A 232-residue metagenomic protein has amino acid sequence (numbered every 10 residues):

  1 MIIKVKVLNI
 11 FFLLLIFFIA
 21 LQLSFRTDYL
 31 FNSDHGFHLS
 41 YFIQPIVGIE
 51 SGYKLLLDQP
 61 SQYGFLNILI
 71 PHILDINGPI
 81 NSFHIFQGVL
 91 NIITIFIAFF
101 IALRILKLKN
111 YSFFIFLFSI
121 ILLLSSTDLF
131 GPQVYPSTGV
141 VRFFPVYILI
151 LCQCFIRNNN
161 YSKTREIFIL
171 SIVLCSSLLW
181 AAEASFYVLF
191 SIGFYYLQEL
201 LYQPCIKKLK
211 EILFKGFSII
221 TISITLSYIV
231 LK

Functional and structural regions predicted by a protein language model:
M1-S24, F113, K215: Start-transfer (signal-anchor) and selected internal transmembrane alpha helices of multi-pass inner/ER membrane
A20-D58, L149, A182: Extracytoplasmic loop-helix module adjacent to an early transmembrane segment
Y41-V47, K54-N81, I85: Short hydrophobic/aromatic helix or loop-helix immediately within or flanking a transmembrane segment in polytopic
G88-N110, L124: Transmembrane-helix motifs of polytopic, lipid-linked glycan transferases
N110, F114-F116, C152-S176, C205-I219: Short hydrophobic alpha-helices at membrane interfaces in multi-pass membrane enzymes
F114-F155, W180: Membrane-interface micro-motifs in multi-pass membrane enzymes
E166-G193, T221-L226: Membrane-interface alpha helices of multi-pass inner-membrane proteins
V188-I224, Y228: Perimembrane helix-loop-helix junctions
